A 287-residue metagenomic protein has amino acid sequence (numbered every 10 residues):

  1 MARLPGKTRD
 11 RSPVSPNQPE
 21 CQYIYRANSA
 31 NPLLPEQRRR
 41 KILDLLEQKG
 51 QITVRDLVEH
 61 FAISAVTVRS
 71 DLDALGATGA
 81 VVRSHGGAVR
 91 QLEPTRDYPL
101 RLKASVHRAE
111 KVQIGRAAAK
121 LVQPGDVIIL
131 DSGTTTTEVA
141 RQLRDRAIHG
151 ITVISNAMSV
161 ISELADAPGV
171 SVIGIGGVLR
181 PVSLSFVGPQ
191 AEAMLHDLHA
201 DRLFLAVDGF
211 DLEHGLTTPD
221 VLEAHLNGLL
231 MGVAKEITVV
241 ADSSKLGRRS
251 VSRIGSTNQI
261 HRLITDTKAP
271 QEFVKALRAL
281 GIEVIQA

Functional and structural regions predicted by a protein language model:
A2-L57, A62-A65, A77, E110 (+1 more regions): Conserved phosphate- and dinucleotide-binding cores of soluble alpha/beta proteins, encompassing both enzyme active
D44-L45, A117, L121, Q142 (+1 more regions): Short amphipathic alpha-helical elements of helix-turn-helix/winged-helix folds
L72-D73: Short, hydrophobic-biased segments on the C-terminal half of alpha helices that form "recognition helices"
A77-G86: Beta-hairpin "wing" of winged helix-turn-helix
G86-E93: Minor-groove-contacting beta-hairpin "wing" of winged helix-turn-helix DNA-binding domains
T95-L121: Conserved segment of winged-helix/HTH DNA-binding domains
